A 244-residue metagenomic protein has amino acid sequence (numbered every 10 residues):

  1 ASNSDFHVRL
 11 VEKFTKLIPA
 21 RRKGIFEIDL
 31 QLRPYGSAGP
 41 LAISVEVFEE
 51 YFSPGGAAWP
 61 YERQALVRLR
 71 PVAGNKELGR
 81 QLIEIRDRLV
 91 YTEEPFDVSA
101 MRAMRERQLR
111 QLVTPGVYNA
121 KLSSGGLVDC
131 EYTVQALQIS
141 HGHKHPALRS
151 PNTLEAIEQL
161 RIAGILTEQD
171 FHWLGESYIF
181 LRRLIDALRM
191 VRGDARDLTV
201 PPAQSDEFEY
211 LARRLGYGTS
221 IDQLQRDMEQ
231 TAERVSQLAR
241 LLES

Functional and structural regions predicted by a protein language model:
A1-S244: A nucleotide- and high-energy phosphate-metabolite-utilizing enzyme signature
